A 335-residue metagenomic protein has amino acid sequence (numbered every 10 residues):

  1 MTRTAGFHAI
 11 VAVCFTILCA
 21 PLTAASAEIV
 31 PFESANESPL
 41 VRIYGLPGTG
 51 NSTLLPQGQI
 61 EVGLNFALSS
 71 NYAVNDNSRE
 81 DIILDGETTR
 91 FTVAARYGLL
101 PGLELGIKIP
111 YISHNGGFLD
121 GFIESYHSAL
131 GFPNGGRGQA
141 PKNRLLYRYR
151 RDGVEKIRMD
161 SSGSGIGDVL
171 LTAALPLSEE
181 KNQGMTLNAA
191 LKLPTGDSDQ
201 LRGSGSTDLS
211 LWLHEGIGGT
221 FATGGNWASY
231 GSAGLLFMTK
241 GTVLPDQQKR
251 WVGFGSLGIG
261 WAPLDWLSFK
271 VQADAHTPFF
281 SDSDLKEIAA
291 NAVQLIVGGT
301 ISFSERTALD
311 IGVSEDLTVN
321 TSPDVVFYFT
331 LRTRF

Functional and structural regions predicted by a protein language model:
L22-N65, G224: Outer-membrane beta-barrel biogenesis signature
V30-S38, P56, F66-R90, I157: Surface-exposed strand-loop-strand hairpins of Gram-negative outer-membrane beta-barrel proteins
G58-I60, R202-S281: Detector for outer-membrane/organellar transmembrane beta-barrel domains, recognizing the amphipathic beta-strand
V62-F66, V93-L99, I107, L171-L175 (+8 more regions): Residues on the lipid-exposed face of transmembrane beta-strands in outer-membrane beta-barrel proteins
F66-Y72, I109-N115, D168, L177 (+6 more regions): Transmembrane beta-strands of outer-membrane beta-barrel pores
D85-V93, S164-V169, Q183, G203-L211 (+3 more regions): Residues that define the transmembrane beta-barrel architecture of outer-membrane proteins
L103-I107, E180-M185, T220-S229, D265-V271 (+1 more regions): Repeated loop/turn-to-beta-strand initiation elements of outer-membrane beta-barrel proteins
H127-E155, L244-F335: Outer membrane beta-barrel transmembrane domains
